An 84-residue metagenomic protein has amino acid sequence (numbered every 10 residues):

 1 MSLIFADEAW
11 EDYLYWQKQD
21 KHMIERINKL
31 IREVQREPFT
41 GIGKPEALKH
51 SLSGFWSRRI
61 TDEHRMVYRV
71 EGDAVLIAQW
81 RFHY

Functional and structural regions predicted by a protein language model:
S2, E8-E25, I42, L48-K49 (+2 more regions): Enriched for short, Lys/Arg-rich terminal
I24-E37: Compact soluble domain cores
I31-R32, T40, K44, L52: Short, functionally important structural connectors and interaction interfaces within domains
